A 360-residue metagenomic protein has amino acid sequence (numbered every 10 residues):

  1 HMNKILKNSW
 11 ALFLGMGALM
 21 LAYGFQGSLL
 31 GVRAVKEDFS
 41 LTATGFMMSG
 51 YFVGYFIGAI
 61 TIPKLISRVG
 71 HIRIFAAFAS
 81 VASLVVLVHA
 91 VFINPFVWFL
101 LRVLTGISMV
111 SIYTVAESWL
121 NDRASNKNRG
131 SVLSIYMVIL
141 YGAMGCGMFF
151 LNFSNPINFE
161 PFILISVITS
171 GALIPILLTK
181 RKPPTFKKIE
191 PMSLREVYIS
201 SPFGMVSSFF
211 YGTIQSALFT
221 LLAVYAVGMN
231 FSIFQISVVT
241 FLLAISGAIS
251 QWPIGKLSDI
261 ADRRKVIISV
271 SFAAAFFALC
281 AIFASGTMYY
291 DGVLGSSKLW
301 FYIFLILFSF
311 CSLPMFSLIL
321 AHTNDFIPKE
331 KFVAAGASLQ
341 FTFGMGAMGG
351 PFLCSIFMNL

Functional and structural regions predicted by a protein language model:
N3-F52, G204-S208, T213-Y225, M229 (+1 more regions): Helix-loop boundary and gating motifs at the non-cytosolic
L41-T42, N126-Y136, I233-F234, I327-L339: Loop-to-transmembrane helix entry/capping segments in MFS-fold secondary transporters and related SLC/MFSD carriers
G58-G70, N155, S250-D262, M358-N359: Helix-to-loop junctions at the C-terminal end of transmembrane segments in multipass secondary transporters
R73-L87, S166, K265-C280: Structural signature of the two symmetry-related core transmembrane helices
F96-L104, L299-L307: Paired small-residue
V103-V138: Cytoplasmic helix-loop-helix junction between adjacent transmembrane helices in 12-TM secondary transporters
S111-A124, L313-I327: Intracellular juxtamembrane helix-capping segments at the cytosolic ends of symmetry-related transmembrane helices
L151-N152, S166-F186: C-terminal membrane-cytosol helix-exit motif in multi-pass small-molecule transporters
